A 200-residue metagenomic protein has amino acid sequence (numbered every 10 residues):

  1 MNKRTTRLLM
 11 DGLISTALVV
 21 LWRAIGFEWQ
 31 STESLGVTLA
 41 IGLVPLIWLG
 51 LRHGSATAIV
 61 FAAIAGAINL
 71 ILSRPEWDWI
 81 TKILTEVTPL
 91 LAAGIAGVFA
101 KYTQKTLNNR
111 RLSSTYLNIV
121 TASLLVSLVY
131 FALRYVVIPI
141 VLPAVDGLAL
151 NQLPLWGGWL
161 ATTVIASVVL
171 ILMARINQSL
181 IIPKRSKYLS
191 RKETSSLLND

Functional and structural regions predicted by a protein language model:
M1-R52, A56-T57: Hydrophobic transmembrane alpha-helices
L9-L18, R74-F99: Alpha-helical transmembrane segments and their immediate interhelical/interface regions in integral membrane proteins
S15-G26, I64-P75, S123-L133: Aromatic-anchored segments of alpha-helical transmembrane domains
V20, I47-W48, A67-I71, G94 (+1 more regions): Alpha-helical transmembrane segments of multipass membrane proteins
S31-G36, D78-E86, F99-D200: Membrane-embedded alpha-helical hairpins and interfacial helices in multi-pass inner-membrane proteins
L39-L46, T85-A93, I165-A166: Hydrophobic core segments of transmembrane alpha-helices in multi-pass, intramembrane catalytic enzymes
S55-V60, R111-T115: Membrane-helix interface segments
T57-I64, L84: Hydrophobic alpha-helical membrane segments of integral membrane proteins
